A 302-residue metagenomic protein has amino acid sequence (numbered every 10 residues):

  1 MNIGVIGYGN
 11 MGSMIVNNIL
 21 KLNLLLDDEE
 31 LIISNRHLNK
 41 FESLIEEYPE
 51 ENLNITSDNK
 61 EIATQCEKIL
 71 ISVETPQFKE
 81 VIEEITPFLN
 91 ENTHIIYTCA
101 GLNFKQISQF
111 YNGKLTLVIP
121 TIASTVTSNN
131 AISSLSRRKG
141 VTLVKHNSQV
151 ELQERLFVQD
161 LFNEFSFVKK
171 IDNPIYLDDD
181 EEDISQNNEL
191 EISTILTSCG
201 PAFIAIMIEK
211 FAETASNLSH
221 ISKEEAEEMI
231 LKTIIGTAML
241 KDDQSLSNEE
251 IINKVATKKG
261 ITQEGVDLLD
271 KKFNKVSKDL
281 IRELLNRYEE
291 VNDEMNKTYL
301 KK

Functional and structural regions predicted by a protein language model:
M1-G4: Extreme N-terminal starter segment of soluble prokaryotic enzymes
Y8-G9: Glycine-rich Rossmann-fold phosphate-binding loop(s) that bind the pyrophosphate of adenine dinucleotide cofactors
G12: Catalytic nucleophile loop
I15, I32, L38-S148: Rossmann-like NAD(P)(H) cofactor-binding subdomain of soluble oxidoreductases
I19: Aromatic pocket-lining residues of Rossmann-like dinucleotide-binding sites
L31, F41, I62, F78 (+3 more regions): Small-residue helix-packing motif on alpha-helices
F88, Q106, F110-K114, A131-I195 (+3 more regions): Internal alpha-helical scaffold of NAD(P)-dependent oxidoreductase catalytic cores
M229-K302: NAD(P)-dependent Rossmann-like dehydrogenase/reductase catalytic/cofactor-binding core
